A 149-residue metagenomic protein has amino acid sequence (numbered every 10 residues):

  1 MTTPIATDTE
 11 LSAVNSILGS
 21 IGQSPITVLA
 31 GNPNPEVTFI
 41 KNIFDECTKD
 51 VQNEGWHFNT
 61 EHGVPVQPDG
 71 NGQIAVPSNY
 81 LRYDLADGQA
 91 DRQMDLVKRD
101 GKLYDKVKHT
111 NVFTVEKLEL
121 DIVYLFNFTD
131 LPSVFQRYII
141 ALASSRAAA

Functional and structural regions predicted by a protein language model:
M1-F39: Short, extreme N-terminal leader segments that mark the start of a protein/domain
T2-I5, D87-Q93, T110: Intrinsically disordered, low-complexity coil segments
P4-T7, S12-A13, K98-A149: Internal mixed-charge
L18-G22, I26, T48, Q52 (+2 more regions): Hydrophobic/aromatic-lined pockets within catalytic cores
I26-A30, W56, T60, L131-P132: Short, solvent-exposed secondary-structure capping/transition elements
N34, T38-V97: Hydrophobic/aromatic-rich structural module bridging two neighboring secondary-structure elements via a short loop
